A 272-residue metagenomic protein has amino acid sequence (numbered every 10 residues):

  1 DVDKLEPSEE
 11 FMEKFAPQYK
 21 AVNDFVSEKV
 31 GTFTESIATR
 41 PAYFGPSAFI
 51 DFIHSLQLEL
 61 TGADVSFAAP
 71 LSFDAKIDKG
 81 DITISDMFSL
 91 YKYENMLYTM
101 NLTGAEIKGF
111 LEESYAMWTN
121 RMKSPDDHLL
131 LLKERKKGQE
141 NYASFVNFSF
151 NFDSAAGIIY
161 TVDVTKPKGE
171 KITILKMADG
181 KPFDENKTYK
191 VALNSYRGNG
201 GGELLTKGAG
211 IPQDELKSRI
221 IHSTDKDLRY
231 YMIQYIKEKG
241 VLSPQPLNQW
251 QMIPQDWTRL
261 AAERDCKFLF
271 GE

Functional and structural regions predicted by a protein language model:
D1-E272: Catalytic centers of hydrolytic enzymes
